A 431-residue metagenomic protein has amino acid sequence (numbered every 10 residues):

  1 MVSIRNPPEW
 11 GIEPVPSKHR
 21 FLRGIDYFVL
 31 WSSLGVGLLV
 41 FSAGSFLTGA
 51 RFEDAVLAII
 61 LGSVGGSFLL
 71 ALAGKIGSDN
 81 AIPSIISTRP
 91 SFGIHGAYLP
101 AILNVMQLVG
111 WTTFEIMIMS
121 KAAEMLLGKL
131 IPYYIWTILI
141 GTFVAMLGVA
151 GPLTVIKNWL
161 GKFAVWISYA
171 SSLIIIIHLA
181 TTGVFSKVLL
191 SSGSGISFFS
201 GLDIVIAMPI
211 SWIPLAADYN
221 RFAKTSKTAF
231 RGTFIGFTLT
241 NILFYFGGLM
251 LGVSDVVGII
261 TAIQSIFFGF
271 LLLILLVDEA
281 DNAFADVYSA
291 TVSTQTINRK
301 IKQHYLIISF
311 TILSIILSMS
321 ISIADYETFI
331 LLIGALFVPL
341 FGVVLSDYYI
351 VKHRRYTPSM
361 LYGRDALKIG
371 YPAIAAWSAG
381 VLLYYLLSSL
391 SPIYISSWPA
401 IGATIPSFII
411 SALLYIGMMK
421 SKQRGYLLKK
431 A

Functional and structural regions predicted by a protein language model:
M1-E53, S197-L202, N220-R231, M418-A431: Membrane-interface "cap" regions at the ends of multi-pass membrane proteins
P14, V343-G417, S421-A431: C-terminal membrane-solvent junction of multi-pass transporters and transport-like membrane proteins
G24-V40, I176-G183, L190-L251, A262-F284 (+1 more regions): Hydrophobic, membrane-embedded alpha-helices of multi-pass small-molecule transporters
S45-G49, K75, I118-G128, G141-F163 (+3 more regions): Membrane-water interface regions at transmembrane-helix termini and the short interhelical loops of multi-pass membrane
S45-K75, G96-Y98, T238, P406: Extracellular loop-to-transmembrane helix junctions
A97-L130, A280-T296: Hydrophobic transmembrane alpha-helices that form the core helical bundles of multi-pass secondary transporters
P100-V105, I116, L127-P152, W166-I176 (+5 more regions): Transmembrane alpha-helical segments of multi-pass small-molecule transport proteins
S120, I135-L179, S192-G193, T233-F237 (+2 more regions): Membrane-interface loop-to-helix entry segments
